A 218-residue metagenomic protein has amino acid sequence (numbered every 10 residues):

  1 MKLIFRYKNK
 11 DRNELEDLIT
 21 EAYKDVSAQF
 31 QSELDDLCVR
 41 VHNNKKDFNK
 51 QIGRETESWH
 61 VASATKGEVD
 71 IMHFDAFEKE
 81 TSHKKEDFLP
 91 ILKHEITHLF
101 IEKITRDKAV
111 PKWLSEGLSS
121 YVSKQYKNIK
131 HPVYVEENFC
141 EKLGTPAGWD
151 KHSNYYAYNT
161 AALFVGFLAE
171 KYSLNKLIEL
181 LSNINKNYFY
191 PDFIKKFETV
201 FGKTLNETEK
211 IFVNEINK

Functional and structural regions predicted by a protein language model:
M1-L99, K103-D107: Juxtacatalytic substrate-recognition/specificity segment
D87-I91, R106-K218: Acidic/His/Gly-enriched intrinsically disordered linker/tail segments that often contain short helix/coil "MoRF-like"
